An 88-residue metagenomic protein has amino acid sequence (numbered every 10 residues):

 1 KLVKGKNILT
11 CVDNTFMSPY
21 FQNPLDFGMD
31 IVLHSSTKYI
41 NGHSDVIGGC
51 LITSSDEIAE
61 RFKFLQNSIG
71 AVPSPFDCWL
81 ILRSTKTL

Functional and structural regions predicted by a protein language model:
K1-L88: Conserved PLP-enzyme active-site core in the AAT-like
